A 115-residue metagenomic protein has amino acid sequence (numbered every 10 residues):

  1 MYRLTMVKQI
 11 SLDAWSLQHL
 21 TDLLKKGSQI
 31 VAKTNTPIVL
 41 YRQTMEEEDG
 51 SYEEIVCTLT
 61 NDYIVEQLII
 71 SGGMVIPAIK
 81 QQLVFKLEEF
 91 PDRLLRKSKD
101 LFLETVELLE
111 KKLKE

Functional and structural regions predicted by a protein language model:
Y2-L4: Short aromatic-glycine-(Arg/Gly/Cys) micro-motifs in beta-strand/loop hairpins
M6-V7, L40: Short glycine-rich, basic-tinged beta-strand/loop micro-motifs
V7-A14: A short, exposed loop/beta-hairpin motif centered on an aromatic-Gly-Thr core
D13, V31, E48, S71 (+1 more regions): Composition-driven detection of intrinsically disordered, low-complexity segments
S16-H19, K86: Alpha-helix N-cap recognition
Q18-A32: A short, charged, amphipathic alpha-helix used as a generic interaction element across diverse proteins
V31-K86, F90: Acidic, low-complexity, intrinsically disordered interaction modules
I76-E115: Mixed-charge, Lys/Arg-enriched low-complexity segments
